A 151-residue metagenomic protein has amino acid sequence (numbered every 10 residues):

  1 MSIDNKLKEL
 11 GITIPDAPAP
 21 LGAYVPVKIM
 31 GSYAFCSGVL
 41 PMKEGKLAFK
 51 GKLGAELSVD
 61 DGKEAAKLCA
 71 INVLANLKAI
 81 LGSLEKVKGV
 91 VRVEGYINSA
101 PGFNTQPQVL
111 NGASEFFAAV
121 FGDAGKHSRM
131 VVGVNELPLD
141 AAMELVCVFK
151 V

Functional and structural regions predicted by a protein language model:
M1-V151: Short, polar/acidic, helix-capping and beta-turn segments at strand->helix junctions that line the mouths
